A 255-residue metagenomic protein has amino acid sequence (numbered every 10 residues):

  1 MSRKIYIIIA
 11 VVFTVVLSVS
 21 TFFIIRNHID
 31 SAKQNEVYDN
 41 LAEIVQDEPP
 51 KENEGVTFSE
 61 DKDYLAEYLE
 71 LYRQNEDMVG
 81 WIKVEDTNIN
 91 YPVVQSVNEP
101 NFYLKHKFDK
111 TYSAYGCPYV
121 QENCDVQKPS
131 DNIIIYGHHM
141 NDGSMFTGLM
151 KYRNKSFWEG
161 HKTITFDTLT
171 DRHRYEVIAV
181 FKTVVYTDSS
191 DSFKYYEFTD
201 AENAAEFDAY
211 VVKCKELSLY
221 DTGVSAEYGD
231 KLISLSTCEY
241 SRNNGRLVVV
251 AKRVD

Functional and structural regions predicted by a protein language model:
M1-T14: N-terminal Sec-pathway targeting helices
V12-S18, F22: Lipid-exposed faces of alpha-helical membrane segments in multi-pass integral membrane proteins
S20-D255: Solvent-exposed, non-transmembrane regions of membrane-associated and secreted proteins
